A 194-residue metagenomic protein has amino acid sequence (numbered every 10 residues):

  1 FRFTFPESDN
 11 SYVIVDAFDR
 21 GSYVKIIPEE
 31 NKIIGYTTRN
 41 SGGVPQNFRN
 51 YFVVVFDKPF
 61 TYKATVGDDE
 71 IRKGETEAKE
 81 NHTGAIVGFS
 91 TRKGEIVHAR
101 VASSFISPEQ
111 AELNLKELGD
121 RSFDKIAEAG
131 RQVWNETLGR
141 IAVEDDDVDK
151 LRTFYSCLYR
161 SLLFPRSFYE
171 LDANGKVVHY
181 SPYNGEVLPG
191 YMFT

Functional and structural regions predicted by a protein language model:
F1-M192: Beta-sandwich/jelly-roll carbohydrate-recognition scaffolds of carbohydrate-active enzymes
